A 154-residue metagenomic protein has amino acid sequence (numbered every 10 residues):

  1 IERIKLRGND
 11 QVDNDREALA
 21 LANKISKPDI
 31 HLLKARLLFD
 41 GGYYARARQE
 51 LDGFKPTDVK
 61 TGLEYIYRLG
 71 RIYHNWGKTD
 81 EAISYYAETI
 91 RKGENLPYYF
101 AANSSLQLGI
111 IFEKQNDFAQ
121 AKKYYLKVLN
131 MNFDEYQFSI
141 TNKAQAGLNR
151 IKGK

Functional and structural regions predicted by a protein language model:
I1-G53: Extracytoplasmic and endomembrane cell-envelope/extracellular-matrix remodeling and assembly machinery
A18-I25, D52-K60, I90-Y98, L129-E135: Solenoid-like repeat scaffolds
N23-L33, D58-R68, P97-N103, S139: Generic helix N-cap/helix-start motif at coil->alpha-helix transitions
R36, R71-H74, N103-S105, I110 (+2 more regions): Residue-level recognition of tetratricopeptide repeat
